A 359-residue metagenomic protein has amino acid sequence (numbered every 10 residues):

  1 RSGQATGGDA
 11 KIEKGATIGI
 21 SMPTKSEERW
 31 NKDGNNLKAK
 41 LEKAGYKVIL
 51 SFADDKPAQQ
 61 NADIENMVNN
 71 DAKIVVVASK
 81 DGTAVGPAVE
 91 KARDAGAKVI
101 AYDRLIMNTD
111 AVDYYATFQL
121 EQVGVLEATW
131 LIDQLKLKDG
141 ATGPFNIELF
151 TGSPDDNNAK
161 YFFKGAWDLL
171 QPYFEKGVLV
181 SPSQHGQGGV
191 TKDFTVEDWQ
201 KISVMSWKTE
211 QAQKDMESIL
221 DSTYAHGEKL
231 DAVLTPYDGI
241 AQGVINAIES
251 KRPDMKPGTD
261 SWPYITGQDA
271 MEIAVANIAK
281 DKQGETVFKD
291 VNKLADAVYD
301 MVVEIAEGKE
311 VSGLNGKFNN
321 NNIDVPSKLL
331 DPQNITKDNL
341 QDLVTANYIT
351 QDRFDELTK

Functional and structural regions predicted by a protein language model:
R1-K359: A residue-level marker of the well-folded mature domains of exported/periplasmic proteins
